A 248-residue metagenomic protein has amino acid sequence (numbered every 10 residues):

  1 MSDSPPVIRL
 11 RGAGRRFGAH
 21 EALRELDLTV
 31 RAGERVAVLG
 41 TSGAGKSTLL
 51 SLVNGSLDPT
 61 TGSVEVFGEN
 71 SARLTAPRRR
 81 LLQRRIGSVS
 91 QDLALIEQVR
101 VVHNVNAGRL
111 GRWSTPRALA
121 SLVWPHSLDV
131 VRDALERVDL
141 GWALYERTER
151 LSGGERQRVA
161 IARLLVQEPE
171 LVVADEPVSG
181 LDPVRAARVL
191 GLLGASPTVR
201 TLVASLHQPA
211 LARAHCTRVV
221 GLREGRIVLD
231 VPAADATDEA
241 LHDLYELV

Functional and structural regions predicted by a protein language model:
I8, L23-E25: Conserved structural motif at the start of ABC-family nucleotide-binding domains
L39-T41: The feature captures the beta-strand-to-loop junction immediately N-terminal to the Walker
N54: Helix-to-loop junction immediately C-terminal to a conserved catalytic motif
G62-A72, L82: Conserved ABC transporter NBD signature motif
R117-A143: Conserved ABC ATPase "signature" region
R147-L151, E155: Conserved ABC ATPase signature
V172-D175: Catalytic Walker B motif of ABC-type/P-loop ATPase nucleotide-binding domains
